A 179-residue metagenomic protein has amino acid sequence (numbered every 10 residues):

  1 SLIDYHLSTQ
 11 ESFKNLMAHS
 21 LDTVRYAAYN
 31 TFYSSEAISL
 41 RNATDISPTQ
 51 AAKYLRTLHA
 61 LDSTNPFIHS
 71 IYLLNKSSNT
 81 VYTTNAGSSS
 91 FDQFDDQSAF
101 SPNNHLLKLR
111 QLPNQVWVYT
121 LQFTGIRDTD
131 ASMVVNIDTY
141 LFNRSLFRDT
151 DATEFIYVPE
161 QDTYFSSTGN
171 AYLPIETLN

Functional and structural regions predicted by a protein language model:
S1-N42: Juxtamembrane extracytoplasmic/periplasmic/luminal helical "stalk" adjacent to the first N-terminal
L7, A51-H59: Short amphipathic alpha-helical segments
L21, S47-A51: Solvent-exposed, acidic/flexible segments
Y29, Y72, F155-Y157: Conserved beta-strand cores of small sensory beta-sandwich domains that regulate signal transduction, primarily PAS/PAC
N42-P48, A86-F91, N170: Short, flexible/disordered intra-domain loops and linkers
D62-R148, A152: Extracytoplasmic/periplasmic ligand-binding sensor regions of membrane-associated signaling proteins
S77-T80, F155-S167: Short, glycine-anchored, charge-dense loop/turn motifs used at functional sites
G169-N179: Extracellular/periplasmic juxtamembrane segments that couple receptor/chemosensory ectodomains to their
